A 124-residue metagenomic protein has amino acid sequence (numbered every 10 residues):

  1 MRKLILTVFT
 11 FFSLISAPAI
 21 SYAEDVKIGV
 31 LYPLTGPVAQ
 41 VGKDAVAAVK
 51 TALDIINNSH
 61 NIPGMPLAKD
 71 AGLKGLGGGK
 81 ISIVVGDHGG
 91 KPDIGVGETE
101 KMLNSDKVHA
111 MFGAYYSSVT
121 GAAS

Functional and structural regions predicted by a protein language model:
L4-V8, Y22-S124: Extracytosolic ligand-binding ectodomains
T7-A17: Bacterial N-terminal signal peptides
